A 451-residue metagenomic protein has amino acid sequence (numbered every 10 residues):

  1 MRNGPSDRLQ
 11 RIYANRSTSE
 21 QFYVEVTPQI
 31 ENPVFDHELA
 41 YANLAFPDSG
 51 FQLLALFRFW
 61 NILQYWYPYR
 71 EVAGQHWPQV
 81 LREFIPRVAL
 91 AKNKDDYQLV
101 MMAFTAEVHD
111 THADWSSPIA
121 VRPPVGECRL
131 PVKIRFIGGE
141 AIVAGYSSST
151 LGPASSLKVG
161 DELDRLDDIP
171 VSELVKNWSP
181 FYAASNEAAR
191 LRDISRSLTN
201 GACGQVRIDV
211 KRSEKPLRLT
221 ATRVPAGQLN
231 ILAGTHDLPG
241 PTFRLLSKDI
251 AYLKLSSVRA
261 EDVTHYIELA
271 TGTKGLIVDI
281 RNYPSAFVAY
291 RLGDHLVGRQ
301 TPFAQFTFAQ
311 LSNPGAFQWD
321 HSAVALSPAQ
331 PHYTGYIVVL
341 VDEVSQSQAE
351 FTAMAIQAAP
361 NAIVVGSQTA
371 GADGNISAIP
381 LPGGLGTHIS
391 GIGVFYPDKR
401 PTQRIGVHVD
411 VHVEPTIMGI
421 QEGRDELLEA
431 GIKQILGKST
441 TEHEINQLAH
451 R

Functional and structural regions predicted by a protein language model:
M1-R165, P170-E173, K248-D249, D262-V263 (+3 more regions): Terminal targeting/pro-maturation regions of precursor/exported proteins
A45-G50, A55-F57, N61-A73, P86-K92 (+8 more regions): Cleft-lining beta-strand/loop regions that shape enzyme active-site pockets
F59, A154-A189, I277-D279, I356 (+3 more regions): Conserved PDZ fold ligand-binding element
V143, G160, V171-P180, R207-R212 (+1 more regions): PDZ peptide-recognition modules
V171, V258, V394: Hydrophobic pocket-lining residues within nucleotide cofactor-binding pockets
G371, S377-I417: C-terminal structured "cap/appendage" subdomains that terminate the fold
V411-Q447: Low-complexity, Gly/Ser/Thr/Pro-rich intrinsically disordered linker/tail segments
